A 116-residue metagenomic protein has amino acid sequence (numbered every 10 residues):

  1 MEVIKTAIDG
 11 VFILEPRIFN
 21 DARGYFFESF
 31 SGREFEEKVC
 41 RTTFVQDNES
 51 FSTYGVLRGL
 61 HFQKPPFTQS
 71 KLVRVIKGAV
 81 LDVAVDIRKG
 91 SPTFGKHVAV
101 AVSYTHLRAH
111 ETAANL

Functional and structural regions predicted by a protein language model:
M1-A101: Non-catalytic, conserved peripheral segments adjacent to functional cores
T105-T112: Conserved small/polar residues in nucleotide/adenosyl-binding loops
